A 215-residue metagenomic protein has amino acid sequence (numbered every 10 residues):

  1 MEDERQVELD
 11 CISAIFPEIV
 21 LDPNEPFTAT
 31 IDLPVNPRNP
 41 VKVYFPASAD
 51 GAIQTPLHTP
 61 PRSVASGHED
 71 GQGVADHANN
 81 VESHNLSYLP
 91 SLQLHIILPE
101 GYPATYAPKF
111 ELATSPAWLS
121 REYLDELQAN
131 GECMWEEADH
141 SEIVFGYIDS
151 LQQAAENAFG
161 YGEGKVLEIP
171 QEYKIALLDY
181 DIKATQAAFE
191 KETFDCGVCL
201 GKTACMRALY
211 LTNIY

Functional and structural regions predicted by a protein language model:
M1-D22: Eukaryotic proteins' extreme N-terminal regulatory segments
E2-Q6, N85-Y88, W118-E122, A138-F145 (+2 more regions): Intrinsic disorder
V7, N24-T28, L89-S91, T105 (+2 more regions): Eukaryote-biased feature marking scaffold/signaling PDZ-domain proteins and nuclear chromatin regulators
I15-E18, D22, E100, A104 (+5 more regions): Short amphipathic alpha-helical interaction elements and helix-loop-helix interfaces that mediate dimerization
L21-E136: Compact alpha/beta protein-protein interaction domains typified by the UBC
E25-D32, E111, V144, I148 (+2 more regions): Short amphipathic alpha-helical segments embedded in low-complexity Lys/Glu-rich regions
N130-G164: Acidic, low-complexity intrinsically disordered segments
A154-N213: Proximal pre-RING flanking segment of RING-type E3 ubiquitin ligases
